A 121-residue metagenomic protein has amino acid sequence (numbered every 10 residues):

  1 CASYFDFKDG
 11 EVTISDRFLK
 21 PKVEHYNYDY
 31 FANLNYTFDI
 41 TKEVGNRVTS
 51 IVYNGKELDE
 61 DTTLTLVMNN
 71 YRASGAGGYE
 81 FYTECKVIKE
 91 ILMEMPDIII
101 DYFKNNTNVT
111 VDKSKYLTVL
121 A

Functional and structural regions predicted by a protein language model:
C1-A121: Feature captures C-terminal
